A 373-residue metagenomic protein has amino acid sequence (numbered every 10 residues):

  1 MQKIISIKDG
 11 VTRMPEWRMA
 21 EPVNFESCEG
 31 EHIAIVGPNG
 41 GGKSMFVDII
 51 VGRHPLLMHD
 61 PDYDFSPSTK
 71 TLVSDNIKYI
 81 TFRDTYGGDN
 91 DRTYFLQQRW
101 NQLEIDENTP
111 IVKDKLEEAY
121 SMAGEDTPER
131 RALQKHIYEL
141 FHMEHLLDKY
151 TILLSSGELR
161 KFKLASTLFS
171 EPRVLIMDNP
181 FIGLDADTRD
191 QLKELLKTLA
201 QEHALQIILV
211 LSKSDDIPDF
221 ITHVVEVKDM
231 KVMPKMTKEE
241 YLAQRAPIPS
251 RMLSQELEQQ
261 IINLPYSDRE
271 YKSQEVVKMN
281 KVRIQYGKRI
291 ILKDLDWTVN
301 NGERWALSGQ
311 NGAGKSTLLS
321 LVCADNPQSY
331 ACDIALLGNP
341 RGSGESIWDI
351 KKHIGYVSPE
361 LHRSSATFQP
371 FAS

Functional and structural regions predicted by a protein language model:
I5, R18-P22, V277, I290-D294: Conserved structural motif at the start of ABC-family nucleotide-binding domains
V36-P38, S308-Q310: The feature captures the beta-strand-to-loop junction immediately N-terminal to the Walker
S44-M122, L319-S373: ABC ATPase nucleotide-binding domain signature region
E129-L146: Conserved ABC ATPase "signature" region
Y150-L154, E158: Conserved ABC ATPase signature
K163-L164: Hydrophobic anchor residue at the start of the ABC signature
E194, D219-F220, V227-E256: Conserved beta-strand-loop-alpha-helix hinge in the C-terminal portion of ABC ATPase nucleotide-binding domains
